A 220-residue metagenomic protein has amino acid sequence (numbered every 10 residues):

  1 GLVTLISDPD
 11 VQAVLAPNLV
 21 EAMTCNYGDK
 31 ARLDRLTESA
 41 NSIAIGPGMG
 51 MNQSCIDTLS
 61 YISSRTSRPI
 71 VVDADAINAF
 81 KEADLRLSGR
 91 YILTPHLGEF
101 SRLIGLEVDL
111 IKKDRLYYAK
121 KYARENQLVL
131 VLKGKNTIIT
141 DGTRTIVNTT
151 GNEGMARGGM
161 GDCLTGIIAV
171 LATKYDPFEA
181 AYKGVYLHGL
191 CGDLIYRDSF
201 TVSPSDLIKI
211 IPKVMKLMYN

Functional and structural regions predicted by a protein language model:
G1-V71, N78-I92, L97, S101-N220: Small-residue (G/A/S/T)-rich helix-start motifs and N-terminal tracts that mark the onset
